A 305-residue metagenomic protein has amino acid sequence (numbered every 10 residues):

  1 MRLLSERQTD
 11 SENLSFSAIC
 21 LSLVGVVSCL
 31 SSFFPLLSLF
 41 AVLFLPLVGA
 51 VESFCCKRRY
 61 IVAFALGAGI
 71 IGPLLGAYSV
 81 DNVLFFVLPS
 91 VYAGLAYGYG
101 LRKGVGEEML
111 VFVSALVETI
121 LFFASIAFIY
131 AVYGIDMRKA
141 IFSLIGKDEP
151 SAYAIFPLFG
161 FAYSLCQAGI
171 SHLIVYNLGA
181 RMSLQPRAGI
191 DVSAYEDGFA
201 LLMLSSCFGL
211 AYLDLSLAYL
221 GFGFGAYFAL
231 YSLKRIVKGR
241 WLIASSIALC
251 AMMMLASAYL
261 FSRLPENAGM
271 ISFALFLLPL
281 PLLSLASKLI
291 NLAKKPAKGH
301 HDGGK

Functional and structural regions predicted by a protein language model:
R2-F64: Hydrophobic transmembrane alpha-helices
L3, L23, F228-K305: Long, positively charged, glycine-interspersed low-complexity recognition regions
L4-E6, S11, S15-L21, V87-A127: Short helix-perturbing small/polar motifs within transmembrane alpha-helices
L30-S38, A68-G98: Interfacial aromatic-anchored transmembrane helix boundaries in multi-pass membrane proteins
F40-F44, F85-Y92, L217-F228, M270-P279: Hydrophobic core segments of alpha-helical transmembrane domains in multi-pass membrane proteins
V62-I71, L110-T119, G223, L242-M254: Central hydrophobic cores of alpha-helical transmembrane segments in multi-pass integral membrane proteins
M109-L204, G209-A218: Membrane-embedded alpha-helical hairpins and interfacial helices in multi-pass inner-membrane proteins
L201-L202, L213-Y231, I236, R240: Small-residue-rich helix-loop
